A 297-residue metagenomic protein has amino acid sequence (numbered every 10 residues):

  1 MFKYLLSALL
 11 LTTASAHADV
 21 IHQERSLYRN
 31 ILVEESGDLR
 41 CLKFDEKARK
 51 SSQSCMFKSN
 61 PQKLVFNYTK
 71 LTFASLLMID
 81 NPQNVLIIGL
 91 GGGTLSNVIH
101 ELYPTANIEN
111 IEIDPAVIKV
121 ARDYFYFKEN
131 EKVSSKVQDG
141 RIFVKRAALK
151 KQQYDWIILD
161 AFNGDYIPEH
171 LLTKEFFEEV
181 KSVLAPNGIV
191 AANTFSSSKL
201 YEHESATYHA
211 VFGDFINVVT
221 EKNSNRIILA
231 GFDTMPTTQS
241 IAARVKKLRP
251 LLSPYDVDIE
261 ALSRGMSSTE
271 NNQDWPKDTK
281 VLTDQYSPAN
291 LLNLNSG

Functional and structural regions predicted by a protein language model:
M1-A8: Sec-dependent signal peptide recognition, specifically the positively charged N-region followed immediately by
T13-S15: N-terminal signal peptide c-region/cleavage motif recognized by signal peptidases
A18-K70, A74-M78, E101: Rossmann-like AdoMet
D19-C41, D45-K47, D214-G297: Soluble small-group transferase modules, centered on the S-adenosyl donor enzyme superfamily
R25, G91, K199-L200: Short, glycine/acidic-rich beta->alpha junctions
E35, K63-I189, N223: The AdoMet/dcAdoMet-binding core of the Class I SAM-like
K47-C55, K145-Q152, N271-Q273: Intrinsically disordered, low-complexity coil segments
F177-S240: C-terminal substrate-binding/active-site "lid" region of AdoMet-derived donor-dependent transferases
